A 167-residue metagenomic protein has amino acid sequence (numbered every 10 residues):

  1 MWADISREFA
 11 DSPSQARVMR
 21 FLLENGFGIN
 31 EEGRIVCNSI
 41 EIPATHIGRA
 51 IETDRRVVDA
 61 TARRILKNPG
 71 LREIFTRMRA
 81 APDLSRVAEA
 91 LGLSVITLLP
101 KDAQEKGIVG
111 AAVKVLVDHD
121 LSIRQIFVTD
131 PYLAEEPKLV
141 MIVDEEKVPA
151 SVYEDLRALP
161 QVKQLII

Functional and structural regions predicted by a protein language model:
W2-R34, R64-I167: A conserved regulatory-domain signal marking ACT and ACT-like small-molecule sensing domains and adjacent regulatory
A44: Helix-turn-helix DNA-binding elements, focusing on the entry/boundary residues of the two helices that contact DNA
I47-G48: Short alpha-helical "recognition helix" segments of helix-turn-helix
T61: Residues in the recognition helix of alpha-helical DNA-binding motifs
